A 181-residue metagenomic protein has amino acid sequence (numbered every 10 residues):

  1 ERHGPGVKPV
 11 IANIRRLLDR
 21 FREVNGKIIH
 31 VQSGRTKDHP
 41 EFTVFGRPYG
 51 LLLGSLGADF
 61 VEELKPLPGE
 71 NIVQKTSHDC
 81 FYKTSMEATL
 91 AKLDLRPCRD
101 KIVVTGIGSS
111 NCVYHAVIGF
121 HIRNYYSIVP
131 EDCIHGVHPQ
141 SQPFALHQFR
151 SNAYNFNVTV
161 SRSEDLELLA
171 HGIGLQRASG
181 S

Functional and structural regions predicted by a protein language model:
E1-V7, F45-L51: Short glycine-enriched, charge-decorated loop/helix-capping segments at active-site entrances that position
R2-R22: …and closely analogous acidic/polar surface helices at protein-protein or active-site interfaces in A-domain-like
R16-V24, P48-S181: Active-site-adjacent betaalpha module
G26-G34: Short beta-strand segments at enzyme active-site cores
R35-H39: Short, active-site-adjacent cap segments at secondary-structure transitions
P40-V44: Metal-dependent catalytic neighborhoods of phosphoester/phosphodiester hydrolases
